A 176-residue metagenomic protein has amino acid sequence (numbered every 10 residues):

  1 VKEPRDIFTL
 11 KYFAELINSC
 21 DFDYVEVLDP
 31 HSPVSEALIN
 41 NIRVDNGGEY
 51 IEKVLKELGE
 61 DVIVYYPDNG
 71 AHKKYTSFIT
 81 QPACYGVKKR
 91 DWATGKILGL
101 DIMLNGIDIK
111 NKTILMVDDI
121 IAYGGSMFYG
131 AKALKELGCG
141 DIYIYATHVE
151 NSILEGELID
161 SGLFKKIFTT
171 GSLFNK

Functional and structural regions predicted by a protein language model:
V1-K176: PRPP-associated nucleotide enzymes
